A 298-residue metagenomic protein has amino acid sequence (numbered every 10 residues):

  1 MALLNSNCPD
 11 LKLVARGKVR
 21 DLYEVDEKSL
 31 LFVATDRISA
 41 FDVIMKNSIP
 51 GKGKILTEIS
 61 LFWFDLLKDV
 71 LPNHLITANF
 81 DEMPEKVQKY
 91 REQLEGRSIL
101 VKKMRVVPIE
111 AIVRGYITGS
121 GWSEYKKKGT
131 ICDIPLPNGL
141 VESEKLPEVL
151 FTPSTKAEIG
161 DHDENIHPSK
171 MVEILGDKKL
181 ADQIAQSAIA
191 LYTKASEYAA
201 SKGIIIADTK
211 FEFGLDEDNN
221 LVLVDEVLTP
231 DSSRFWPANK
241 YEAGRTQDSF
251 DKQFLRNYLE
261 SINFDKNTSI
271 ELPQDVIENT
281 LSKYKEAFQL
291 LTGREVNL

Functional and structural regions predicted by a protein language model:
M1-A157, K266-E271, D275-L298: Active-site loop/lid in soluble adenylation, ligation, and acyl-transfer enzymes
S29, V106-P108, G203-I206, D218-L221: Coil-to-beta-strand transition motifs
F41, W122-S123, D218, S232-R234: Intrinsically disordered, low-complexity acidic/polar segments
D69-H74, K194-I206, N219, T292-L298: Surface-exposed helix-capping loop/turn segments at secondary-structure junctions
V113, I206-V227: Conserved metal-phosphate-binding beta-hairpin within the catalytic cores of diverse ATP-dependent phosphoryl-transfer
K127-I131, L136-L180, L223, V227-L291: Anionic ligand-binding catalytic core segments
L175-A207: A long amphipathic alpha-helix within ATP-dependent nucleotide-binding catalytic cores
